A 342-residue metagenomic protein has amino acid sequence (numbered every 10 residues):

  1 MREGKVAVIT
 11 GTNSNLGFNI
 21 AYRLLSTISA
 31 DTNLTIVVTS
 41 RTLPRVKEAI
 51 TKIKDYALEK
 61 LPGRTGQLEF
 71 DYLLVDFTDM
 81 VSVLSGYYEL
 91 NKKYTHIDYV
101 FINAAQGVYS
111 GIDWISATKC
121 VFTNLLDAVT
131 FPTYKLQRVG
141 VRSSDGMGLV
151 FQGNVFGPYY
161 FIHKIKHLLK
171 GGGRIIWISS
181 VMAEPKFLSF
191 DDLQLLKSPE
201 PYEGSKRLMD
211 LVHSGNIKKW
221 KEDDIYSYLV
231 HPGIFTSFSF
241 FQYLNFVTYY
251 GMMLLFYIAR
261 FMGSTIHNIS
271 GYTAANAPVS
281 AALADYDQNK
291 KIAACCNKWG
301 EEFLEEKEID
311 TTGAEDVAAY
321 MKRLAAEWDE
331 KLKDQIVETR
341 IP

Functional and structural regions predicted by a protein language model:
M1-M80, S85, E89-D98, G107 (+2 more regions): NAD(P)H-dependent oxidoreductase Rossmann-fold/reductase module
F101-R138: Conserved NAD(P)H cofactor-binding loop of Rossmann-fold oxidoreductase domains
T123-V129, Y134-D145, L149-Q152, L193-E203: Catalytic helix-loop patch of NAD(P)-dependent Rossmann-fold dehydrogenases
I162-H163, S214: A short, exposed helix-loop element centered on a Lys and neighboring polar residues
L169-G171: Helix-to-beta-strand junctions that scaffold the AdoMet/dcAdoMet cofactor pocket in Class I SAM-dependent enzymes
